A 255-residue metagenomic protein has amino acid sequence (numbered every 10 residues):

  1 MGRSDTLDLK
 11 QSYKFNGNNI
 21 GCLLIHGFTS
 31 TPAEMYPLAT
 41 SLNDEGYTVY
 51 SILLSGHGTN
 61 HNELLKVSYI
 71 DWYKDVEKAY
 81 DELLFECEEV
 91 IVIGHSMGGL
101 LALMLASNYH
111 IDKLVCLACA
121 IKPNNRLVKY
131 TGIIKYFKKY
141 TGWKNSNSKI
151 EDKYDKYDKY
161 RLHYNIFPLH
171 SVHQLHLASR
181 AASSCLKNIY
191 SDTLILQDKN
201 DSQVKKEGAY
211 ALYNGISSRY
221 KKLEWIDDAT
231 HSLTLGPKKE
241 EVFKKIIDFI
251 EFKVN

Functional and structural regions predicted by a protein language model:
L38, S191, K205-N214: Short alpha-helix in the alpha/beta-hydrolase fold that links the catalytic acid
N43-H61: Conserved alpha/beta-hydrolase
N60-E86, I91: Catalytic nucleophile-loop/oxyanion-hole region of alpha/beta-hydrolase and closely related hydrolase-like folds
G94-G98, A102: Gly/Ala-rich beta-loop-alpha elbow adjacent to hydrolase catalytic centers
V115-N125: Active-site nucleophile loop of the alpha/beta-hydrolase fold
I189, I195-Q197, D201: Short beta-strand/loop motif that positions the catalytic acidic residue of the alpha/beta-hydrolase fold
Y210, N214-S232: Catalytic histidine neighborhood in serine/cysteine hydrolases with alpha/beta-hydrolase-type architecture
D227-N255: Catalytic active-site module of serine/aspartate enzymes centered on a nucleophile-bearing elbow/loop
